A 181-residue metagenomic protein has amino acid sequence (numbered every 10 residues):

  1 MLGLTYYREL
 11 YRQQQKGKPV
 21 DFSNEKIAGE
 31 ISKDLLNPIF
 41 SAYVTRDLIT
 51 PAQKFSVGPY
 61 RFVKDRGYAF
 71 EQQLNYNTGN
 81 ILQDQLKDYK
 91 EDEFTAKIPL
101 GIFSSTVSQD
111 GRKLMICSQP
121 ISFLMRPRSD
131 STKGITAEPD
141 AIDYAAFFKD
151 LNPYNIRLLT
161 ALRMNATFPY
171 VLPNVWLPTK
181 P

Functional and structural regions predicted by a protein language model:
L2-P181: Catalytic domains of lipid- and phosphate-ester/thioester hydrolases
